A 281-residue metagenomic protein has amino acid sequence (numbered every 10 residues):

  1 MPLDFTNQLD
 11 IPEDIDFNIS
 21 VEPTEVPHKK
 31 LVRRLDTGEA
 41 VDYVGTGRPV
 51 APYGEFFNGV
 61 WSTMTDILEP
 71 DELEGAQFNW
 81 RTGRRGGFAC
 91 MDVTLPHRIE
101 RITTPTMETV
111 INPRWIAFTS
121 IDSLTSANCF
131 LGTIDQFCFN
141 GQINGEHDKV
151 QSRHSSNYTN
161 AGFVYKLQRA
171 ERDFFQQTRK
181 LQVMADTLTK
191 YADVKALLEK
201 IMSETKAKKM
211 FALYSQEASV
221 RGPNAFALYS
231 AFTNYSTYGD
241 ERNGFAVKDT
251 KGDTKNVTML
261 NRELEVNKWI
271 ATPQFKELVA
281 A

Functional and structural regions predicted by a protein language model:
M1-F17, G75-F78, T94-A281: Intrinsically disordered, low-complexity regions enriched in serine/threonine
M1-W61, L68-E72: Feature for intrinsically disordered/low-complexity regulatory segments and propeptides
S62-T65, S203: Extended, non-membrane alpha-helical segments enriched in charged/polar residues
T65-R98: A short acidic/basic microdomain associated with nuclease active sites
